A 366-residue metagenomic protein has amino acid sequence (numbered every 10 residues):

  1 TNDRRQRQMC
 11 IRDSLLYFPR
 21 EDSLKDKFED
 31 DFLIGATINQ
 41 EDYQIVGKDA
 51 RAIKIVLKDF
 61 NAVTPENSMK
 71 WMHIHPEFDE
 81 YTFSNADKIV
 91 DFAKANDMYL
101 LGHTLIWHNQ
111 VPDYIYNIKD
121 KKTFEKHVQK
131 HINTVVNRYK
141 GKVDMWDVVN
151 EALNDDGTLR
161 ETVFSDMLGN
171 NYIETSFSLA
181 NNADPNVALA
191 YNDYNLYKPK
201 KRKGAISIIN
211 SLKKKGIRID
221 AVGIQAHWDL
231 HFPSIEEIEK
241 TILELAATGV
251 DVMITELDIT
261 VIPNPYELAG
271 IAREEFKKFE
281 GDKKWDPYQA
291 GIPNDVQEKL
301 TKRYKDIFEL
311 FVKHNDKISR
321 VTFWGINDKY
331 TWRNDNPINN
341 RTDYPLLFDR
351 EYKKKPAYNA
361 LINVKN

Functional and structural regions predicted by a protein language model:
T1-D13: Single conserved hydrophobic/aromatic residue that forms the stacking wall/gate of nucleotide- or nucleobase-binding
F18-A62, E66: Boundary/entry segment of secreted carbohydrate-active catalytic domains
L24, N117, T134, R138 (+6 more regions): Aromatic-rich peripheral "rim/lid" segments of glycoside hydrolase catalytic domains that contact and position glycan
D26-E29, A50-N61, D87-Y99, V136-G141 (+4 more regions): Acidic (Asp/Glu)-rich catalytic clusters
I34-I38, N61-P65, L100-T104, D144-V148 (+4 more regions): Hydrophobic faces of well-ordered beta-strands that scaffold small-molecule active sites in alpha/beta enzyme cores
I38-A50, W71-S84, L153-T158, N195-G204 (+3 more regions): Acidic-and-aromatic substrate-binding clefts and catalytic sites of carbohydrate-active enzymes
D42-K58, E125-V135, K201-L212, I238 (+1 more regions): Short, acidic/polar
K58-P76, N85-L196, P263-N264: Substrate-binding cleft and catalytic face of glycoside hydrolase catalytic domains, especially the flexible beta-alpha
